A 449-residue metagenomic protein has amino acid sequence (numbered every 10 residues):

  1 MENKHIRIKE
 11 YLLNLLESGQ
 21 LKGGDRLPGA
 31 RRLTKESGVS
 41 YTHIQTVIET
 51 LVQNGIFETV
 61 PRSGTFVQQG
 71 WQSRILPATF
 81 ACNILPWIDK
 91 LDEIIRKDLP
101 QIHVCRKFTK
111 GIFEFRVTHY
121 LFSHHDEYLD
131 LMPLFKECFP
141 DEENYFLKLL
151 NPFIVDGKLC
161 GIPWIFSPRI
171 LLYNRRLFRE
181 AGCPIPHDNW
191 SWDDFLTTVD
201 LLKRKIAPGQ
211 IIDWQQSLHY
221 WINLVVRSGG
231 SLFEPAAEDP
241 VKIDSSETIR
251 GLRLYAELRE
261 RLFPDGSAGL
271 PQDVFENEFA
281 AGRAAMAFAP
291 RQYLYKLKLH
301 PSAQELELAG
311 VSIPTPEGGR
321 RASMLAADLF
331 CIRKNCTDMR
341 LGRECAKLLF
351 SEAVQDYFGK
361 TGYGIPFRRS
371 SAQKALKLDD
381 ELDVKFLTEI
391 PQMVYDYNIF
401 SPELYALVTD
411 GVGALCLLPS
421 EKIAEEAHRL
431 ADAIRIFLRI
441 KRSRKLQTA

Functional and structural regions predicted by a protein language model:
M1-L27, R31-E36: Extreme N-terminal segment that seeds HTH/winged-HTH DNA-binding domains in transcriptional regulators
E49-D92: HTH-adjacent hinge/linker in prokaryotic transcriptional regulators
I56, L258-C336: Extracytoplasmic/periplasmic substrate-binding proteins
Y120-I170: Hinge/lid segment of periplasmic solute-binding proteins
L196-V241: Extracytoplasmic/periplasmic solute-binding protein
E238-G269: Glycine-centered hinge/linker elements that transmit conformational signals in sensory and ligand-binding systems
D328, I332-F400: Mature extracytoplasmic/periplasmic domains
E381-R444: C-terminal capping/gating helix-and-loop segments adjacent to ligand/active sites or protein-protein/ligand interfaces
